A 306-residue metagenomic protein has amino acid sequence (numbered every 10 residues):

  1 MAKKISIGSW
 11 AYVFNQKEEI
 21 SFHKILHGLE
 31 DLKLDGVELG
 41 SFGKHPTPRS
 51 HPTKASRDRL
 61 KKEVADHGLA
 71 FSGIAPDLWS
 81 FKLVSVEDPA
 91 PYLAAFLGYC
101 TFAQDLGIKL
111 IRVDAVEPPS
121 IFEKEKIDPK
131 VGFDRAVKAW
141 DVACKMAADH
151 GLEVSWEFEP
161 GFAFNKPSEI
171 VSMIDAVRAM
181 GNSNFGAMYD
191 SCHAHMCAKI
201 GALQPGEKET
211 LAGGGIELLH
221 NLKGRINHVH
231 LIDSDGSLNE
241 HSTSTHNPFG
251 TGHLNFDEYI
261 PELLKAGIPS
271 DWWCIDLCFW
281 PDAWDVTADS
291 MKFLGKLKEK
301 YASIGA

Functional and structural regions predicted by a protein language model:
M1-S21: Boundary/entry segment of secreted carbohydrate-active catalytic domains
K3-S9, V37-L39, F71-P76, I111-V113 (+4 more regions): Hydrophobic faces of well-ordered beta-strands that scaffold small-molecule active sites in alpha/beta enzyme cores
G8-F14, G40-F42, P76-W79, V116-P118 (+4 more regions): Active-site beta-loop-alpha junctions enriched in small/polar residues
K17-K24, P48-R59, E87-A95, K124-K138 (+4 more regions): Alpha-helix N-cap and loop-to-helix initiation/capping positions
H23-K24, G28, E63-D66, K82-Y189 (+1 more regions): Active-site acidic/histidine proton-transfer and metal-coordination neighborhood in alpha/beta enzyme cores
V37, D141-P248, H253, G305: Acidic/histidine-rich catalytic cores of soluble enzymes
E38-V64, A115-I121: Glycine-rich, proline-tolerant flexible connector loops at the mouths of alpha/beta enzymes
W284-G305: C-terminal helical cap(s) of enzyme catalytic domains, especially alpha/beta-barrels
